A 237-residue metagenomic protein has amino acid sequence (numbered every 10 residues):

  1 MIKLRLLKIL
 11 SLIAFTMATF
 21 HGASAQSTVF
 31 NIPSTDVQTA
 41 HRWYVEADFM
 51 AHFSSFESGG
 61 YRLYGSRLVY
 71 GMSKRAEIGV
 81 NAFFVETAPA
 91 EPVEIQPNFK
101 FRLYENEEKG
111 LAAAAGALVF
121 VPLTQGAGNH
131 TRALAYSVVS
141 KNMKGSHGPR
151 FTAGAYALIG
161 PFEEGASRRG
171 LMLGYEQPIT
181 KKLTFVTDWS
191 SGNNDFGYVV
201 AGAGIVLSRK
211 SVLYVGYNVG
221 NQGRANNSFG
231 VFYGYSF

Functional and structural regions predicted by a protein language model:
M1-F30: Cleavable N-terminal export/targeting peptides
S24-F151, A155-P161, P178-T184, D188-S190 (+1 more regions): Transmembrane beta-barrel domains of Gram-negative outer membranes and organellar outer membranes
S167-L171: Charged helix-capping and loop-helix junction motifs
D195: Catalytic-pocket segment enriched in acidic/His residues
